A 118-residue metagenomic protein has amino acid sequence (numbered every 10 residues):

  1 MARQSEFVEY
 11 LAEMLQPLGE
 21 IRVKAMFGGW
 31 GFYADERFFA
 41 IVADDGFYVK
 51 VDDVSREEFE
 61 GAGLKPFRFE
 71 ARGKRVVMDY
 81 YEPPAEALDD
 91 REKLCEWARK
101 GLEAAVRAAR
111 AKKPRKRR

Functional and structural regions predicted by a protein language model:
M1-R118: Charge-dense, helix-prone N-terminal extensions
